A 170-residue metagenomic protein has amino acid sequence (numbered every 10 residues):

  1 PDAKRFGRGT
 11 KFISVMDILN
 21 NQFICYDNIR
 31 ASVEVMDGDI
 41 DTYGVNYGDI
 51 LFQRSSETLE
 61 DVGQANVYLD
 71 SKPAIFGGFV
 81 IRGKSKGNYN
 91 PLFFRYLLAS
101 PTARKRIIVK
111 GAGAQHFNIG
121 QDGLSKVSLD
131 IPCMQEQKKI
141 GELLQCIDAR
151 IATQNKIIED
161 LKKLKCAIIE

Functional and structural regions predicted by a protein language model:
P1-D2, M16-I50: Sequence-specific dsDNA recognition surfaces
G7, P73-F79, Y89, P101 (+1 more regions): A short glycine-rich beta-alpha junction/loop motif
I13: Cleft-lining beta-strand/loop regions that shape enzyme active-site pockets
L19-A31, I50-F76, L92-Y96, K105-V109: Short, ligand-facing micro-motifs at secondary-structure edges
F94, S128-A167: Amphipathic alpha-helical segments
E170: A cross-family detector of function-defining hotspots
